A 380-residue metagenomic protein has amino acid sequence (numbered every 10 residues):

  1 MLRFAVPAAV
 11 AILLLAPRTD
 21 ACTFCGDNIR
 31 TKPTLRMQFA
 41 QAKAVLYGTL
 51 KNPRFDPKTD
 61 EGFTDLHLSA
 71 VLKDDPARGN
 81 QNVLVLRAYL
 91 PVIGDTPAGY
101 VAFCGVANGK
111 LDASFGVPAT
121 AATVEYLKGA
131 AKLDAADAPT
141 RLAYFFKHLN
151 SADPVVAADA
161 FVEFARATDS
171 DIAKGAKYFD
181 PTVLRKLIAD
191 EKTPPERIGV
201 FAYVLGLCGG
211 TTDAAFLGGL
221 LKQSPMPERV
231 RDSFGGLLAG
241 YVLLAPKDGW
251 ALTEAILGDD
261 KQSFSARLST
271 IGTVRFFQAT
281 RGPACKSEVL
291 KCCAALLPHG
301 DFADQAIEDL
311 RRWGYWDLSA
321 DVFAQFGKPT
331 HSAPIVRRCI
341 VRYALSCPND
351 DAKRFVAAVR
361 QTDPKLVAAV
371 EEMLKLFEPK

Functional and structural regions predicted by a protein language model:
M1-L2: N-terminal secretory signal peptides that target proteins for export/translocation
A5-A16: Bacterial N-terminal signal peptides
L14-A152, V156-D159, A165-R166: Transition segments tied to proteolytic processing and entry into folded domains
L111-A122, A251-F276: Eukaryotic alpha-helical scaffold "rod" segments
L127-A135, A158-G175, E196-G210, R231-L244 (+4 more regions): Structural detector for internal amphipathic alpha-helices that build alpha-solenoid repeat scaffolds
A138-F146, S170-L187, G210-Q223, P246-G258 (+3 more regions): Amphipathic alpha-helical scaffolding segments comprising HEAT/armadillo-like alpha-solenoid repeats
L149-D153, K186-T193, L220-R229, A255-F264 (+4 more regions): Solenoid-like repeat scaffolds
P364-K380: Eukaryotic intrinsically disordered, low-complexity regulatory tails and linkers enriched in charged/polar residues
